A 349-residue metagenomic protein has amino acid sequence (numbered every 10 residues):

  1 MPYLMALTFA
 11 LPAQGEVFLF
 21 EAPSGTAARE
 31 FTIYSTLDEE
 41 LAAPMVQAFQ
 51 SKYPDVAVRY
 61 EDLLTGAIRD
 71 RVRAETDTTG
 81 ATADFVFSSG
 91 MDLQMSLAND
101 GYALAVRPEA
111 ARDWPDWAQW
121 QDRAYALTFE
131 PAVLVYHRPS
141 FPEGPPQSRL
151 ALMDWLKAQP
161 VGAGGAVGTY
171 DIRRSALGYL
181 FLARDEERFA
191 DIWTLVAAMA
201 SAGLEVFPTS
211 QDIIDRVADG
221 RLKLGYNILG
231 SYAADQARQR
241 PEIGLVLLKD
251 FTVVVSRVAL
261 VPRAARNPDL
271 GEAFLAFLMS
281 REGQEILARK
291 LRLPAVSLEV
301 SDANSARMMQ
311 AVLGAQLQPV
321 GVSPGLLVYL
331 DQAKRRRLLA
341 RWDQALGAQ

Functional and structural regions predicted by a protein language model:
M1-P12: Bacterial N-terminal signal peptides
E16-M95: Early extracytoplasmic/lumenal segment of secretory-pathway proteins
T36-A43, A81-A83, S88-R221: Extracytoplasmic ligand-binding site segments that recognize negatively charged/polar headgroups
D92-S96, A218, K223-E242: A ligand-binding cleft/hinge motif common to bilobed small-molecule-binding domains
D116-W117, F129-P131, L195-A200, V206 (+1 more regions): Periplasmic-binding protein-like
V135-S140, F181-A183, V255-N267, I286: A bilobed periplasmic-binding-protein/Venus flytrap-type ligand-binding module shared by bacterial periplasmic
P262-V322: Mature extracytoplasmic/periplasmic domains
V320-Q349: Conserved C-terminal helix/tail region of periplasmic/extracytoplasmic solute-binding proteins
